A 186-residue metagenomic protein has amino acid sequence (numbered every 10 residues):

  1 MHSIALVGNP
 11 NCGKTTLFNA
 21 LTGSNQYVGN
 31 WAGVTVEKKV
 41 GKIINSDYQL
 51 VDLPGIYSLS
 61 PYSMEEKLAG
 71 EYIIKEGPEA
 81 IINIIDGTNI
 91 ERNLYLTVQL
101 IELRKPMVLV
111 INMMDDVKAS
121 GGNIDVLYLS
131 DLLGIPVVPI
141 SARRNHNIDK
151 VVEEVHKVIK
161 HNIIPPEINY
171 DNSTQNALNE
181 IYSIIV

Functional and structural regions predicted by a protein language model:
M1-Y62, I74-E76: Conserved G1/Walker A P-loop phosphate-binding module
V7, L53-P54, I85-D86, I140-R143: A short hydrophobic beta-strand->loop->alpha-helix junction that borders the nucleotide-binding pocket of P-loop NTPases
N19, V51, K67-E71, L94-E102 (+3 more regions): Solvent-exposed alpha-helical segments within well-ordered globular domains of core cellular machineries
Q26, S58-L59, R92, K118 (+1 more regions): Conserved protein kinase catalytic core
G33-V36, N89-E91, N145: Short acidic loop-to-helix transition motifs that present clustered carboxylates
G41-I44, L68-V138: Conserved C-terminal guanine-recognition region of P-loop GTPase G domains, centered on the G4
D115-N169: Canonical P-loop GTPase G-domain recognition
P166-V186: Long, well-ordered amphipathic alpha-helical subdomains in the mid-to-C-terminal portions of large enzyme subunits
